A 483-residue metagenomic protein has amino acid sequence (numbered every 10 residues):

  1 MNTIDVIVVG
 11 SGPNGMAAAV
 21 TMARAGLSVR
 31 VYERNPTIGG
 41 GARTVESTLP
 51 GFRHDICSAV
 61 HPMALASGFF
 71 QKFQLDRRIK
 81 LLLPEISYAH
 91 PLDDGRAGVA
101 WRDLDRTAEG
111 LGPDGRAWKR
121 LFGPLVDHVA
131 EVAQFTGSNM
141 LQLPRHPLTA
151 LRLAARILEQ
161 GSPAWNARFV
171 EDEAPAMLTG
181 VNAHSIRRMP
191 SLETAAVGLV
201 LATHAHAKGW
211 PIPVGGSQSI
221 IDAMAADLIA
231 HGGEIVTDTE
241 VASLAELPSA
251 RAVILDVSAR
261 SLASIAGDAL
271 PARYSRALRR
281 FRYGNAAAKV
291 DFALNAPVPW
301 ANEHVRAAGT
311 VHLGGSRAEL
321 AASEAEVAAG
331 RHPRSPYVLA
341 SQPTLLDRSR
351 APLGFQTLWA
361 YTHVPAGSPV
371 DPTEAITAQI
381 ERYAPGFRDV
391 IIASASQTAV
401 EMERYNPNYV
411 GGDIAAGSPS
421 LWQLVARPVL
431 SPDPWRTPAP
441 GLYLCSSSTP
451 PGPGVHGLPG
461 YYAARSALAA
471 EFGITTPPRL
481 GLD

Functional and structural regions predicted by a protein language model:
M1-V6, R24-A25, Q423-L424, L430 (+1 more regions): Extreme N-terminal leader/targeting segments of oxidoreductases
N2-A130: N-terminal glycine-rich phosphate/pyrophosphate-binding loop and immediately adjacent elements
D93-E193: Rossmann-like flavin
A117, P297-V298, R331-P333, S368-P407: Flavin-binding catalytic cores
E171-R188, R334-L339, G386-P450: A glycine-rich dinucleotide-binding beta-alpha-beta segment and adjacent secondary-structure elements that constitute
L201-A242: Helical element adjacent to the flavin cofactor pocket in flavoenzyme catalytic cores
G233, T239-A351: Mid-domain catalytic core of redox enzymes that form a hydrophobic substrate pocket/lid adjacent to a catalytic redox
C445-L468: A conserved FAD-binding loop/helix module that cradles the flavin
